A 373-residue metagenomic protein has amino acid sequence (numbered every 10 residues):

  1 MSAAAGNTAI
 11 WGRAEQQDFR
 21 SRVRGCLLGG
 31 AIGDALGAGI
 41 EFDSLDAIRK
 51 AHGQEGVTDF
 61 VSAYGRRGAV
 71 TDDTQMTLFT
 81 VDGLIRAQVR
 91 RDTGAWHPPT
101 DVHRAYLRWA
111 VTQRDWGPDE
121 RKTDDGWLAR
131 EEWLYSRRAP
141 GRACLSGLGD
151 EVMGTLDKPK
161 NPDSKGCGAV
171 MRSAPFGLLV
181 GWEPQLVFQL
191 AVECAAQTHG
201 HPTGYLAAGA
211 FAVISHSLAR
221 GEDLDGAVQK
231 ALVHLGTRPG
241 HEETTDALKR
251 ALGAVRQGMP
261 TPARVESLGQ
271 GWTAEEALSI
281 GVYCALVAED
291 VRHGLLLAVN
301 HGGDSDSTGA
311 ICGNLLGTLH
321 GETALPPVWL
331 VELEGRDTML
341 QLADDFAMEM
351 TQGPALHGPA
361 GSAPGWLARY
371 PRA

Functional and structural regions predicted by a protein language model:
M1-A373: Structured, active/binding-site neighborhoods that engage oxygen-rich ligands
